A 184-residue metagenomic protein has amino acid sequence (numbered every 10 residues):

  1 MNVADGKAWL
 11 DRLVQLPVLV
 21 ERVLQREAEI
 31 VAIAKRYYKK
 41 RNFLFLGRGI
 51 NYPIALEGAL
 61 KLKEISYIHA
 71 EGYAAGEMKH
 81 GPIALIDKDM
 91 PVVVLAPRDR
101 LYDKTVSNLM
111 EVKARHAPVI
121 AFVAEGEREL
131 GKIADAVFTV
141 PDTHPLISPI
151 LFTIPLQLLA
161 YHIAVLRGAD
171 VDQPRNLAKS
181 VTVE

Functional and structural regions predicted by a protein language model:
M1-E184: A SIS-like phosphosugar-recognition module
